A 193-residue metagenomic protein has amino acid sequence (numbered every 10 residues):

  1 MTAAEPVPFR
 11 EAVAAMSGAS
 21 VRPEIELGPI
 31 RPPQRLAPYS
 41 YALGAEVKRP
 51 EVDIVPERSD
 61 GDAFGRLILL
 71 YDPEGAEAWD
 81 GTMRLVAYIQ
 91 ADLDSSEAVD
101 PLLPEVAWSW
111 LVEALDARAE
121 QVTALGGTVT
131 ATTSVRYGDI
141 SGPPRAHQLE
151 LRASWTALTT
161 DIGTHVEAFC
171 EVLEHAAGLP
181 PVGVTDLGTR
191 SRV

Functional and structural regions predicted by a protein language model:
M1-L36: Short, extreme N-terminal leader segments that mark the start of a protein/domain
L27-P33, Y71-A78, V135-P143: Catalytic micro-motifs at enzyme active sites that drive phosphoryl/nucleotidyl and oxygen chemistry
A42, D80-S95, R145-W155: Glycine-rich, often proline-containing surface loops adjacent to acidic residues and nearby aromatics that form
E46-Q90: A glycine-rich, hydrophobic loop/mini-helix early in the fold
V52-P56, S96-D100, T160-E167: Short, conserved charged micro-motifs
P101-D139: Short, internal acidic amphipathic alpha-helical interface segments that mediate docking to partner proteins
G126-L158: Amphipathic protein-protein interaction modules
R152-V193: Mixed-charge, glycine-accented linear interaction segment located at domain edges/termini
